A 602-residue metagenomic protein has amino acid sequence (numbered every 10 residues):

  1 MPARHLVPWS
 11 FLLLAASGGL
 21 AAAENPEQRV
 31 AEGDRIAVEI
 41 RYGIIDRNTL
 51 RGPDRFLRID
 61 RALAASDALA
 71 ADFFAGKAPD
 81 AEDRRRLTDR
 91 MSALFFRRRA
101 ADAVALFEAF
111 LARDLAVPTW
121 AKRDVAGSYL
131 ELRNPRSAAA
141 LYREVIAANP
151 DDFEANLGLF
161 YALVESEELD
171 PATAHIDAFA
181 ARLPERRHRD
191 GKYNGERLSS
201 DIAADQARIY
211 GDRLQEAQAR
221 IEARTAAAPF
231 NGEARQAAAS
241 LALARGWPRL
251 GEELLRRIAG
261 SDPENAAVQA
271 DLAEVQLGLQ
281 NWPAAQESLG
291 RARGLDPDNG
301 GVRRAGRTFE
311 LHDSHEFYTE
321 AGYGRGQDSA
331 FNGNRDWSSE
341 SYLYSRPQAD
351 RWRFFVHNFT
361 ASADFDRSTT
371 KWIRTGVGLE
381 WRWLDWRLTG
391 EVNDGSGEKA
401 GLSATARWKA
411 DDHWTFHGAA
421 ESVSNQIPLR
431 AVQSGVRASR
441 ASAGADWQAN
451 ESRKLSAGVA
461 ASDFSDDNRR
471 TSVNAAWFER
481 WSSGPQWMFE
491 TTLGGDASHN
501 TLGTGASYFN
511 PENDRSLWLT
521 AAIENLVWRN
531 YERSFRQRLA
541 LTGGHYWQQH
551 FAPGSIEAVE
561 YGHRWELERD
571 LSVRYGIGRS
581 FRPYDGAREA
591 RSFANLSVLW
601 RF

Functional and structural regions predicted by a protein language model:
P2-A21: Gram-negative bacterial Sec-dependent N-terminal signal peptides
A22-A75, D80-F602: Gram-negative and organellar
